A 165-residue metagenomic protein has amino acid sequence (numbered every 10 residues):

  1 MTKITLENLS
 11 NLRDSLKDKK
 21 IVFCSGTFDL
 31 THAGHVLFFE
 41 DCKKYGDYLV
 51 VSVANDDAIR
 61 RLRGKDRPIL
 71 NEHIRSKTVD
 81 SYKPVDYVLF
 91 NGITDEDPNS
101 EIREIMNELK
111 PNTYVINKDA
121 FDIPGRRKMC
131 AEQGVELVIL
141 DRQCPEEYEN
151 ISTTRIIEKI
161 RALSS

Functional and structural regions predicted by a protein language model:
M1-S165: Nucleotidyltransferase catalytic core that binds NTPs
